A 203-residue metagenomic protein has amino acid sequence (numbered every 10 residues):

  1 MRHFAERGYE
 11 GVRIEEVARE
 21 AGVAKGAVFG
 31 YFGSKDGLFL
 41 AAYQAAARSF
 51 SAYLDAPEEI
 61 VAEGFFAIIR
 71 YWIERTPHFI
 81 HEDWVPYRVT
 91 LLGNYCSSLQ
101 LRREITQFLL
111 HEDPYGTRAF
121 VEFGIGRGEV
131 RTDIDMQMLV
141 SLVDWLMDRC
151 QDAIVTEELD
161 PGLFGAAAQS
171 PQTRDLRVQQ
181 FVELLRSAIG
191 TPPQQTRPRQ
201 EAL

Functional and structural regions predicted by a protein language model:
H3-G37, A41: Helix-turn-helix
E6-E10, V61, D83, R127: Short coil/turn segments at alpha/beta junctions that flank glycine-rich nucleotide-binding fingerprints
A41, A56-V85, M136-V143, D175-V178: Hydrophobic alpha-helical connector segments
Q44-S49: Short, basic, alpha-helical segments at the C-terminal edge of helix-turn-helix-like DNA-binding modules
P77-E122, Q137-V140, A168-P171: Short secondary-structure transition hinges
H78, H111-R127, L142-L203: C-terminal peripheral helix-coil segments that are non-catalytic and often amphipathic
R88-L91, R102-R103, D133, L159 (+1 more regions): Short, hydrophobic secondary-structure boundary micro-motifs
